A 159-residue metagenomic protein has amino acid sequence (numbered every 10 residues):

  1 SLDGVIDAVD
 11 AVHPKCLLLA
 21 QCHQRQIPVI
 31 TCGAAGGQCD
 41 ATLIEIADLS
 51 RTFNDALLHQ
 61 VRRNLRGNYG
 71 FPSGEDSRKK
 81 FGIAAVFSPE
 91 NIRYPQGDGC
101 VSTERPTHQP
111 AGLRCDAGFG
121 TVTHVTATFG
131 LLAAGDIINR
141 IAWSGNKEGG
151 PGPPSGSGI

Functional and structural regions predicted by a protein language model:
G4-A47: ADP-ribose/adenylate-binding Rossmann-like module
P14, L43, R51-I159: Glycine-rich phosphate/adenylate-binding loop
